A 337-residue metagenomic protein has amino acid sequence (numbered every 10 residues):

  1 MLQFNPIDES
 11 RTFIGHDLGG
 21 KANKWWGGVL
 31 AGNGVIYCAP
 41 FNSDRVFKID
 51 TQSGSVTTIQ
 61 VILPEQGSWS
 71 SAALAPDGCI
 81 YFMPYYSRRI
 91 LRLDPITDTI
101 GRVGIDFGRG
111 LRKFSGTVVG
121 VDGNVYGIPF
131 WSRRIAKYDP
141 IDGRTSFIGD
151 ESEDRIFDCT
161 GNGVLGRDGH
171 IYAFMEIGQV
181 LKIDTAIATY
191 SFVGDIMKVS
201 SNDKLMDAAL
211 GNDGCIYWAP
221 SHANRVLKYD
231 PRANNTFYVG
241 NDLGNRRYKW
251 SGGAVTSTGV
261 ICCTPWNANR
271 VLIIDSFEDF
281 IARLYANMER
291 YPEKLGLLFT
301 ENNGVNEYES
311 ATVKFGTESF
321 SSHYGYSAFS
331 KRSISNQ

Functional and structural regions predicted by a protein language model:
M1-L2, R45-F47, R89-L91, R134-A136 (+3 more regions): A short loop-to-beta-strand structural motif that recurs across blades of beta-propeller domains
N5-E9, D50-G54, D94-D98, D139-G143 (+3 more regions): Short loop/turn segments that connect beta-strands within beta-propeller blades
T12-D17, T57-I62, G101-D106, S146-E151 (+3 more regions): Beta-propeller fold detector
A22-V29, Q66-A73, G110-V118, I156-V164 (+3 more regions): Repeated scaffold domains used in trafficking and secretory/extracellular systems, primarily beta-propellers
L30-N33, L74-D77, V119-D122, L165-D168 (+2 more regions): Residue-level detector of Asp-centered blade-edge/turn motifs that repeat once per structural unit in beta-propeller
I36-C38, I80-F82, V125-G127, H170-A173 (+2 more regions): Conserved beta-propeller blade signature
F41, Y85, F130, E176 (+3 more regions): Short loop/turn segments immediately following the C-termini of beta-strands
W250-N336: Blade-level signature of beta-propeller repeat domains, shared across WD40, Kelch, NHL, RCC1 and BNR/Asp-box propellers
